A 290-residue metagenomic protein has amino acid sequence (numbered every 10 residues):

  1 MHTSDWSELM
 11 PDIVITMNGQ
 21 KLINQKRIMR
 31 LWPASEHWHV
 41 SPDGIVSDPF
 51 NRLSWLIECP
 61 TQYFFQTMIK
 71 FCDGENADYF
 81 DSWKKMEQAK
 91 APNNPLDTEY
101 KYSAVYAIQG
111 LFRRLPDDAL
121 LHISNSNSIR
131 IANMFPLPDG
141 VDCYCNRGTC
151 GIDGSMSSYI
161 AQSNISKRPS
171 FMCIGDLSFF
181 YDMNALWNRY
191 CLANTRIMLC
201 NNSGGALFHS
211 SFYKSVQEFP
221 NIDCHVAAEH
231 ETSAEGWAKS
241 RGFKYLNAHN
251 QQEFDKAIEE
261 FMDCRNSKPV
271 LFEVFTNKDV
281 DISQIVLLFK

Functional and structural regions predicted by a protein language model:
M1-M10, R114-S157: Anionic-ligand anchoring segments at beta-strand to alpha-helix junctions in alpha/beta enzyme folds, i.e., glycine
H2-S47: Phosphate/diphosphate-binding loops
P11-D12, A34, L53, D118 (+2 more regions): Local beta-strand N-terminus motif with an aromatic residue
V14, H37, L56, S170 (+1 more regions): Short, well-ordered beta-strand core segments
Q20, S41-I45, T61-Y63, N146-G151 (+1 more regions): Short, acidic/turn-prone active-site loops that include or flank metal/cofactor- and phosphate-binding residues
L22-N24, R130, D279-D281: Short glycine-rich, flexible loops that bind phosphorylated cofactors or substrates
M29-N127, S233-W237, A248-K290: Phosphate/pyrophosphate-binding active-site segments
M134-K290: Thiamine diphosphate
